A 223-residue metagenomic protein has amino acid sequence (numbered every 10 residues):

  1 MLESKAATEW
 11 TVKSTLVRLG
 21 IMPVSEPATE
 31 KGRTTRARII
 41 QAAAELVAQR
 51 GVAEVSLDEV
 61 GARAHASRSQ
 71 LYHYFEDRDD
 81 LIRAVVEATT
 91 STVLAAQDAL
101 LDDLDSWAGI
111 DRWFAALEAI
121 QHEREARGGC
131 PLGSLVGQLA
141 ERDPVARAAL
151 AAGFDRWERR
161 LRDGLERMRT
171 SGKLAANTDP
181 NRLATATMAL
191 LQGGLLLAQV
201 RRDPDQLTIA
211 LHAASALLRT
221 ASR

Functional and structural regions predicted by a protein language model:
M1-T34, S222-R223: N-terminal intrinsically disordered/low-complexity leader segments
R38, A42, L46-D80, A84: Helix-turn-helix
A84, D98-G129, P180-A184: Hydrophobic alpha-helical connector segments
E87-V93: Short, basic, alpha-helical segments at the C-terminal edge of helix-turn-helix-like DNA-binding modules
G109, R124-V145: Amphipathic alpha-helical segments used for helix-helix packing
I120-E123, R167, T187-D205, L217-R223: Amphipathic C-terminal alpha-helical segment
G133, R160, T178-L197, A213-L217: Hydrophobic alpha-helical segments that form the core of small-molecule binding pockets and/or dimer interfaces
R142-A148, D155-L183, L218-R223: Hydrophobic alpha-helical bundle segments that form small-molecule/ligand-binding pockets
